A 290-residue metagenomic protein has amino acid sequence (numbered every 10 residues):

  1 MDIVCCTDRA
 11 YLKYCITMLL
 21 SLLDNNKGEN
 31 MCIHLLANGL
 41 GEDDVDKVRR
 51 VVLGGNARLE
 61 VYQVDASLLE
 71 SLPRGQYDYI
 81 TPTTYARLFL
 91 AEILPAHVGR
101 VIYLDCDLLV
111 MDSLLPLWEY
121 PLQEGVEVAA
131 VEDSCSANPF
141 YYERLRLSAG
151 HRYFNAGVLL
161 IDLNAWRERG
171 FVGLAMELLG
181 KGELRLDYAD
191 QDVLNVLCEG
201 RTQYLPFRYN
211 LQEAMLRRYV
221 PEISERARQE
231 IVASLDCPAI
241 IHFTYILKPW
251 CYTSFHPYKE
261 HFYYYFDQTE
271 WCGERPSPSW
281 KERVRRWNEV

Functional and structural regions predicted by a protein language model:
M1-T7, I161-V290: A glycosyltransferase accessory/donor-loop signature
L12-N26: Histidine-anchored nucleotide/phosphate-binding helix
N26-H34: Short loop->beta transition adjacent to catalytic acidic/histidine clusters or analogous donor-positioning motifs
D46-R49, A96, M111-Q123, V172: Short alpha-helix within the catalytic core of nucleotide-sugar-dependent glycosyltransferases
R50-I93: Active-site-proximal specificity loops/subdomain of glycosyltransferases
V101: Short aromatic/hydrophobic "clamp" motif used to bind/position activated sugar donors
L104: Catalytic metal- and UDP-sugar-binding loop of GT-A-like glycosyltransferases, i.e., residues flanking the conserved
L108-R144: Conserved donor-nucleotide/metal-binding helix-loop-beta segment in metal-dependent transferases, i.e., the alpha-helix
